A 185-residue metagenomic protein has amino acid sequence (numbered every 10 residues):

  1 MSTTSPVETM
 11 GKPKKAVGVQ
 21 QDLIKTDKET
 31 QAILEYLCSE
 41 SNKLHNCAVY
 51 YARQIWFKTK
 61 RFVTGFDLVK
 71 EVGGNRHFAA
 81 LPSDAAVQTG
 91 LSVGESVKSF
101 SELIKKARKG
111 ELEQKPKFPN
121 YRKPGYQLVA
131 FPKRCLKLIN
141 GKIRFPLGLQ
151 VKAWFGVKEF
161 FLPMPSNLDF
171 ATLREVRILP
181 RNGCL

Functional and structural regions predicted by a protein language model:
M1-L185: Nucleic-acid substrate recognition interfaces
